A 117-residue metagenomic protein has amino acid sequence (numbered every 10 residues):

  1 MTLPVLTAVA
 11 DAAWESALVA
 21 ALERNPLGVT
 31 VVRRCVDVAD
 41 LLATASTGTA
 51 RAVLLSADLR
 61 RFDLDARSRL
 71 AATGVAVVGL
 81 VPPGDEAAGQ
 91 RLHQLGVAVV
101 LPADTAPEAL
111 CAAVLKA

Functional and structural regions predicted by a protein language model:
M1-A117: Acidic-aromatic/histidine active-site loop/patch
